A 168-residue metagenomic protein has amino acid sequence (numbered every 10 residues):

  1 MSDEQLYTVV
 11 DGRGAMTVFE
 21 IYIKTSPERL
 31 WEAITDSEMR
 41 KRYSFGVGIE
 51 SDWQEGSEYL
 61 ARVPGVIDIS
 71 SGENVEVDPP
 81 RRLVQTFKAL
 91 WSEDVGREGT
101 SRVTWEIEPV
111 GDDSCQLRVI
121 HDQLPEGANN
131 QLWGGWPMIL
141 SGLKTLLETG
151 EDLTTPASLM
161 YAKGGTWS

Functional and structural regions predicted by a protein language model:
M1-E50: Hydrophobic ligand-binding cavity/cleft-lining segments
Q5-T8, Y59-A61, W91-V95, W105: Short, P/G- and charge-enriched loop/turn segments at secondary-structure junctions
M16, L90-M138, L143-T145: Beta-strand/loop substructures that line and gate deep hydrophobic ligand-binding cavities in soluble
V18-F19, S37-E73, P80-R82, T155-W167: Short beta-edge strand/loop motif at the mouth of beta-sheet-based domains
E20-I21, S71-E76, S101-P109: Hydrophobic/aromatic beta-strand elements that line small-molecule binding cavities or substrate pockets in beta-rich
P27-E28, V75-R82, E106-Q116: A short, structured loop/turn motif at beta-sheet edges
L30-W31, R40, Y59, N74 (+4 more regions): Hydrophobic pocket/interface hotspot
Q123-P125, M138-T145, T149-S168: Structured surface interface patches that mediate subunit assembly and partner/cofactor docking
